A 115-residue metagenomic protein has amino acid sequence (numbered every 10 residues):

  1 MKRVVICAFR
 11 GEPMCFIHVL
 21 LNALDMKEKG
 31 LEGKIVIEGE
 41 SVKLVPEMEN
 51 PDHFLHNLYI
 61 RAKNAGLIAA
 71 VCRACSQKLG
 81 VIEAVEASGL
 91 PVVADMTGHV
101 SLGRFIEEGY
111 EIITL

Functional and structural regions predicted by a protein language model:
R3, L31-K34, I68: Residues at the starts of beta-strands that form the adenosine-phosphate
V4-I17, K43-N50: Short, glycine-rich nucleotide/cofactor-binding loops
I6, I35-I37, V71: Structural beta-sheet core signal
C15-K29: Histidine-anchored nucleotide/phosphate-binding helix
L20-L21, N50-H56: Charged helix-capping and loop-helix junction motifs
G30-E47: Short, glycine-/small-residue-enriched flexible loop/hinge segments at domain edges that mediate gating
H53-V92: Mid-chain, well-packed structural core segment of small domains
I82-E108, I112-L115: C-terminal structural segments of small proteins and small subunits
